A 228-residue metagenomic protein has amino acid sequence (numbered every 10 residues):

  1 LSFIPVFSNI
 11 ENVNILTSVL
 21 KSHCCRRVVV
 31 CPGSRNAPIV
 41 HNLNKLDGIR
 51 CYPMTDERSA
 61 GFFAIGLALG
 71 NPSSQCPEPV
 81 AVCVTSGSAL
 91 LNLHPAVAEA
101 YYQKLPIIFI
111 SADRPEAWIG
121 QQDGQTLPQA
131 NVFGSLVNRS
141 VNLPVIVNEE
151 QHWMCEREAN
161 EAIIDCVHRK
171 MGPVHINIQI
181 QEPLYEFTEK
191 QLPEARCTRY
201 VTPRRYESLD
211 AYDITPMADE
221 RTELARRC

Functional and structural regions predicted by a protein language model:
L1-T85, R226: Thiamine diphosphate
F3, F7, D165-R227: Conformationally flexible catalytic loops at phosphate/diphosphate-handling active centers
A37, R58-G61, A89-L91, R114-I119 (+1 more regions): Short gly/pro/ser/thr-enriched loop/turn and capping motifs at secondary-structure boundaries
N42-N44, G66, A96-A98, A112-F133: Active-site-proximal loop->helix
P53-D56, Q103-G120: Short, acidic/small-residue loops that bind anionic groups at enzyme active sites
C83-T85, P106-D113, G134, P144 (+1 more regions): Short beta-strand segments
Q125-G172: Conserved thiamine diphosphate
